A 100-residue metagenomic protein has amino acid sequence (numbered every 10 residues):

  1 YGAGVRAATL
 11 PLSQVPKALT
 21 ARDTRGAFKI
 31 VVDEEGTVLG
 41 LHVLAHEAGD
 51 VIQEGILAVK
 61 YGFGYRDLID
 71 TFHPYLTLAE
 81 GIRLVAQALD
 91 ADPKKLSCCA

Functional and structural regions predicted by a protein language model:
Y1-A100: Flexible, glycine-rich terminal cap/loop adjacent to redox cofactors in electron-transfer oxidoreductases
